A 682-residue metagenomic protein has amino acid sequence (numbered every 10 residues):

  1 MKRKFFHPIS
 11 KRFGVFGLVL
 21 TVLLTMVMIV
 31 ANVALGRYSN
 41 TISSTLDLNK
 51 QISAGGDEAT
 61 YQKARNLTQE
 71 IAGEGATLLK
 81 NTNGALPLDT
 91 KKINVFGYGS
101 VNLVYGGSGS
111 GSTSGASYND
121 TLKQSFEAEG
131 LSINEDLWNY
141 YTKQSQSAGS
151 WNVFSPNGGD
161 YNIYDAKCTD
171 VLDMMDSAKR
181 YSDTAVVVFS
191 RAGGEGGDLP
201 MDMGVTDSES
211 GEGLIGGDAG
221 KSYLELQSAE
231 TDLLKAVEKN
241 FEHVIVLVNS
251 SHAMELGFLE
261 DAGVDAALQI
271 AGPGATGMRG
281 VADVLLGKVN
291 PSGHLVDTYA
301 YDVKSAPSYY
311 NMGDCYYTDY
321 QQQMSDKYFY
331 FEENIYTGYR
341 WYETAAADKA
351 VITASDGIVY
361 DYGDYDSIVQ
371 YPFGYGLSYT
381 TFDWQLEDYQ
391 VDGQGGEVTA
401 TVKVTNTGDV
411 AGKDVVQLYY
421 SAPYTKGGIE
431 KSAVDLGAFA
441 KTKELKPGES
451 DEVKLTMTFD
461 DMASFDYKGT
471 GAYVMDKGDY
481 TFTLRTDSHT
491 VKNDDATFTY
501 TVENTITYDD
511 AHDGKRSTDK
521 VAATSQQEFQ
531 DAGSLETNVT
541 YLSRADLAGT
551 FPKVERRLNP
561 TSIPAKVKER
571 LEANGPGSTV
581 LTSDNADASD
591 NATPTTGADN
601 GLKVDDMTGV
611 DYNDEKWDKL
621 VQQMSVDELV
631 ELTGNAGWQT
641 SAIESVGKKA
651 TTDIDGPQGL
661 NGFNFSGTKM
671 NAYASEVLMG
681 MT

Functional and structural regions predicted by a protein language model:
M1-T682: C-terminal non-catalytic regions of proteins with extracellular/luminal or membrane-system context
